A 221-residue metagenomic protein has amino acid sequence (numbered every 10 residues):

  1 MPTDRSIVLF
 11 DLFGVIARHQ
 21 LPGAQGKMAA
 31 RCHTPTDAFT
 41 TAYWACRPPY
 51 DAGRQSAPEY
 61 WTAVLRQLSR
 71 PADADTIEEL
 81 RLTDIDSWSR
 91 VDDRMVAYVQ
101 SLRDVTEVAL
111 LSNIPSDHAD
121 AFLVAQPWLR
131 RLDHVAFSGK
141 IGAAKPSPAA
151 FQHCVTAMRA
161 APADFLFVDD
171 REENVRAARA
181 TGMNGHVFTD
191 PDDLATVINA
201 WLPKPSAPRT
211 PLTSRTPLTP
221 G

Functional and structural regions predicted by a protein language model:
M1-D4, V8, P115-G221: Asp-based, Mg2+/Mn2+-dependent phosphohydrolase catalytic module
P2-V96, P115-A119: N-terminal helical cap/lid subdomain that shapes the substrate entry/recognition surface in HAD-like hydrolases
D11-G14, G53, L102, L110 (+2 more regions): Generic structural signal for small/hydrophobic residues in well-ordered secondary structure, especially within
G23-K27, A45, E59, A63 (+6 more regions): Alpha-helical elements of Rossmann-like donor-binding domains used by nucleotide-donor carbohydrate transfer enzymes
A30, R66, R70, S101-D104 (+3 more regions): Secondary-structure boundary motif
R94-V105, R131: Catalytic-core regions built around general acid/base machinery
V105-E107, M183: A generic structural motif
